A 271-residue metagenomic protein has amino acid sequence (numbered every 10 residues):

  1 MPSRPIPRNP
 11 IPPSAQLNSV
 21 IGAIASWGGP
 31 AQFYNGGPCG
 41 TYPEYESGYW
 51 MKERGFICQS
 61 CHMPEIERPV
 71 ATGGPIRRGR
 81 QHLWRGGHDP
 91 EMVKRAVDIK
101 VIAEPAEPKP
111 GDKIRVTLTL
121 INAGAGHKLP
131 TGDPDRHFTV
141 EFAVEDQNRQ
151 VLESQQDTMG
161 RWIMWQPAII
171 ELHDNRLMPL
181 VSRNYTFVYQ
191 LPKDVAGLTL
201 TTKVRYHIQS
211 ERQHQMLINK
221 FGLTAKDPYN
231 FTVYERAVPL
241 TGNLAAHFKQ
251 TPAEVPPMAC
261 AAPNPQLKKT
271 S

Functional and structural regions predicted by a protein language model:
M1-P179, N184-V195, K203-V204, I208-T270: Primarily the internal scaffold of c-type cytochrome electron-transfer domains, especially repeated/multiheme c-type
